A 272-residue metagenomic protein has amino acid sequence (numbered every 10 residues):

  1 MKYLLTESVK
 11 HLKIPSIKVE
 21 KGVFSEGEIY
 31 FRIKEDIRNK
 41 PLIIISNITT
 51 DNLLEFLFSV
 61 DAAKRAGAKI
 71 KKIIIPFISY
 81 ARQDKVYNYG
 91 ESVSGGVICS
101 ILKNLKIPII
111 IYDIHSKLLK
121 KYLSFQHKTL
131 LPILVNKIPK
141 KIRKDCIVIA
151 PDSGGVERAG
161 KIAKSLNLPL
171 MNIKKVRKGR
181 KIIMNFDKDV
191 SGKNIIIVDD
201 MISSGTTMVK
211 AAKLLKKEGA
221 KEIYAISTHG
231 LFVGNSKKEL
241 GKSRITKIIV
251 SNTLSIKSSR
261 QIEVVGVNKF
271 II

Functional and structural regions predicted by a protein language model:
M1-I272: PRPP-associated nucleotide enzymes
